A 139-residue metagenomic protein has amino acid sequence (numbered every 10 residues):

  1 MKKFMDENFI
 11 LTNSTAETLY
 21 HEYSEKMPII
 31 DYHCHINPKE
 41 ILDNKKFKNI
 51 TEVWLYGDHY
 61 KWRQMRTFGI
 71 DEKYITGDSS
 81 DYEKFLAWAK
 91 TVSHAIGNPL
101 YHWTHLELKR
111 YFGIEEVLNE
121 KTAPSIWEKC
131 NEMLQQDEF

Functional and structural regions predicted by a protein language model:
M1-I29, C34-F139: Metal-cofactor-binding active-site regions of metalloenzymes
